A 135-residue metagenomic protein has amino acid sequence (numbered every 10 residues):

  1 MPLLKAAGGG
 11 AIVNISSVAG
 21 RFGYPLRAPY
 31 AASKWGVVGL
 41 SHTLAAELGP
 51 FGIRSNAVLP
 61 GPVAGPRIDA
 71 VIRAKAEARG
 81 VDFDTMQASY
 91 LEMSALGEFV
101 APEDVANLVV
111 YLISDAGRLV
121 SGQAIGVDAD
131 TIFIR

Functional and structural regions predicted by a protein language model:
M1-A11: A short helix-coil junction within the Rossmann-fold of NAD(P)-dependent oxidoreductases
S17: Residue(s) in the substrate-gating loop at a strand-loop-helix junction that position the organic substrate next
R21-F22, E98, V110, G117 (+1 more regions): Short C-terminal tail/terminal secondary-structure segment of NAD(P)H-dependent dehydrogenase/reductase domains
F22-A28, P50-F51, G97, D115: Active-site loop immediately N-terminal to the catalytic Tyr-X3-Lys motif of short-chain dehydrogenase/reductase
S33, S41: Active-site helix of classical SDR
V38, P60-A70, A74, A78: Short, flexible catalytic-loop segment of classical short-chain dehydrogenase/reductase
G49, R54, V120-G122: Short, small/polar-rich loop/turn modules that mediate ligand/substrate recognition or access, typified
R79-D82, S94-V105: A conserved structural motif in NAD(P)-dependent oxidoreductases
